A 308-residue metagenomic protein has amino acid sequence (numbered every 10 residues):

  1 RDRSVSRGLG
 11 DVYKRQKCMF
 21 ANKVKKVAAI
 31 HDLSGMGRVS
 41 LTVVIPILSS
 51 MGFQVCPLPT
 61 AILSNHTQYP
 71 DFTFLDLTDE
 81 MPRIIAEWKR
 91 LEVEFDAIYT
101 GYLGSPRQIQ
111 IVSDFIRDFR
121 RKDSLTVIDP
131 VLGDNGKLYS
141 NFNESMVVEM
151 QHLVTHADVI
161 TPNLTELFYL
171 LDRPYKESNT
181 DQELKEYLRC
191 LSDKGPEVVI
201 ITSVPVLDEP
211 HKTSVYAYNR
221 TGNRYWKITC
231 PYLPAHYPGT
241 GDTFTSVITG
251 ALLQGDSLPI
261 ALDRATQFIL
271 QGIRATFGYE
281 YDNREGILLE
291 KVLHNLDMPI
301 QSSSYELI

Functional and structural regions predicted by a protein language model:
R1-Q16: Single conserved hydrophobic/aromatic residue that forms the stacking wall/gate of nucleotide- or nucleobase-binding
K17-I128, L132-S140, E290-S302, E306-L307: Conserved N-terminal subdomain of the carbohydrate kinase-like
G35, Y225-P238: Short pre-catalytic strand/loop immediately N-terminal to key active-site residues, enriched for Gly-Thr
N141-Y225: Conserved phosphate/ATP/ADP-binding segment of small-molecule kinases
Y169, A235-L258: Short, small-residue alpha-helix embedded
P174-L184, L253-R264: Short, charged, surface-exposed loops that flank catalytic or proteolytic processing sites
P259-I308: Charged C-terminal helix
